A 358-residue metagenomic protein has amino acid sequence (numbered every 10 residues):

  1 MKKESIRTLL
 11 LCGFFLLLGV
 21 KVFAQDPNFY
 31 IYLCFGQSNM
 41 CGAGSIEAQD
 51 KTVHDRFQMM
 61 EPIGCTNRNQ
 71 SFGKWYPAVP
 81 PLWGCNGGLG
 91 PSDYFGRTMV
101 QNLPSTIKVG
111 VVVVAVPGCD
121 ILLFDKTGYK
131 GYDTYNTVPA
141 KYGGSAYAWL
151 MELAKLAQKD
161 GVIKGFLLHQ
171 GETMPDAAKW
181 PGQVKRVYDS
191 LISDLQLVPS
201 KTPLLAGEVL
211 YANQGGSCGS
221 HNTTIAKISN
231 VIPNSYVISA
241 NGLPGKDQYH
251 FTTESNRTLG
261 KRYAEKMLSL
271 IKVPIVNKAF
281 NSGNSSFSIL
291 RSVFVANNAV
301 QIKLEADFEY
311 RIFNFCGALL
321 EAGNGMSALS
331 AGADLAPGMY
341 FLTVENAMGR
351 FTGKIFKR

Functional and structural regions predicted by a protein language model:
M1-L10: Bacterial N-terminal signal peptides that target proteins for export
K2, M99, K201, C316 (+1 more regions): Bimodal feature
K2-K3, G36, A322: First exposed extracellular module after export/assembly in secreted or surface-exposed proteins
L11-F15, G19: Hydrophobic helical h-region of N-terminal Sec-dependent signal peptides in bacterial secretory/periplasmic proteins
V20-A24: Sec/Tat signal peptide C-region and signal peptidase I cleavage site
Q25-P274: Cell-envelope and extracellular/periplasmic
K278-R358: C-terminal outer-membrane/trafficking sorting elements
